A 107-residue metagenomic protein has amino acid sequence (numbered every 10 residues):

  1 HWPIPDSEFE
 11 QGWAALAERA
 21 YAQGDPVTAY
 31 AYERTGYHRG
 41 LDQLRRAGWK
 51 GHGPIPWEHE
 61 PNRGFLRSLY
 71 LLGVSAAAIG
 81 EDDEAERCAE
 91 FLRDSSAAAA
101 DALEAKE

Functional and structural regions predicted by a protein language model:
D6, R39-G48, S95-A99: Alpha-helical junction/boundary sensor with strong preference for TPR arrays
E8, T28, W57-G64, E81-E84: Structural signature of alpha-solenoid helical repeat junctions
A15, R67, L71, F91 (+1 more regions): "A position-specific structural signal for the A-helix of alpha-solenoid helical repeats
A20-Y21, L72, A76: Residue at a conserved register position within TPR or TPR-like alpha-solenoid repeats
R45-N62, D101-E107: Acidic, Ser/Thr-rich low-complexity linear motifs
